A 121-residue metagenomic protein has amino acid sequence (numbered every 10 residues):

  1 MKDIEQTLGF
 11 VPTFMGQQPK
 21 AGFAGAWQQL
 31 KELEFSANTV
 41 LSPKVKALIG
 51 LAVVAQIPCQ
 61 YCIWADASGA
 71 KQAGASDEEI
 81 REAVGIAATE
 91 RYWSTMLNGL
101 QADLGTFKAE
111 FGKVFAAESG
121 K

Functional and structural regions predicted by a protein language model:
M1-A47, N98-K121: Acidic, glycine/proline-rich low-complexity segments that act as flexible tails and inter-domain linkers
F23-G25, W64-I80, D103-G105: Iron-sulfur (Fe-S) cluster-binding segments and ferredoxin-like electron-carrier domains, especially [2Fe-2S]
E32, A52, I86-T89: Residues within well-ordered alpha-helical secondary structure of globular protein domains
V40, P58, A75-S76: Alpha-helical structural elements of signaling/regulatory helical domains
P43-I49, E78-A83: Alpha-helical scaffolds flanking conserved acidic
I49-D66: Short, thiol/selenol-centered motifs that function as redox-active sites or metal-ligating centers
G85-D103: Short Fe-S-cluster ligation motifs
